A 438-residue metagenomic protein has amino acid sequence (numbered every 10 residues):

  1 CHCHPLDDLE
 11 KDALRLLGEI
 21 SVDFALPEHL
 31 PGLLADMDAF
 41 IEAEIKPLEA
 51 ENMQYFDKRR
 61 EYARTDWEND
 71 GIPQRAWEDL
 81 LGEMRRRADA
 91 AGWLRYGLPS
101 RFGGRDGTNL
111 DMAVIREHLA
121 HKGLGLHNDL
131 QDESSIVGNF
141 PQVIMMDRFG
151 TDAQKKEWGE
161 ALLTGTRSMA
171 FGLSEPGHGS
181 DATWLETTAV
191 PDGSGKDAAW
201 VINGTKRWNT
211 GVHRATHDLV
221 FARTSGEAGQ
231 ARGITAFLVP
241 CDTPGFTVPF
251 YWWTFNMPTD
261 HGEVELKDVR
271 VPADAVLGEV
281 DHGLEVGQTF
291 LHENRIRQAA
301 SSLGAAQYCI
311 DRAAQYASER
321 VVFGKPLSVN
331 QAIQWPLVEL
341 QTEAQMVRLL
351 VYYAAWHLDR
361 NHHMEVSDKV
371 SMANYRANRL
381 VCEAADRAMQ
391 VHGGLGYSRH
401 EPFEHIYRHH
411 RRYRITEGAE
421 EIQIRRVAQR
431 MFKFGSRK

Functional and structural regions predicted by a protein language model:
C1-C3: Cysteine-centered motifs
A13-H127, S135, F149-Q154, A161-G165 (+5 more regions): Alpha-helical interface subdomain recognition
G107-N109, D181-T183, G211-T216, Q230-G233 (+1 more regions): Short glycine/proline-enriched turns and hinge-like loops at secondary-structure junctions
L130-A153, G179: N-terminal glycine-rich flavin-associated loop
G165-L173: A short, Trp-centered hydrophobic/proline-enriched beta-strand micro-motif
A170, E186-T188, H217-F221, A236-L238 (+2 more regions): Conserved hydrophobic/aromatic beta-strand scaffold that supports enzyme active sites
A198-V248: A short core secondary-structure module
D242-R270: Flexible, small-/acidic-enriched active-site or ligand-binding loops
